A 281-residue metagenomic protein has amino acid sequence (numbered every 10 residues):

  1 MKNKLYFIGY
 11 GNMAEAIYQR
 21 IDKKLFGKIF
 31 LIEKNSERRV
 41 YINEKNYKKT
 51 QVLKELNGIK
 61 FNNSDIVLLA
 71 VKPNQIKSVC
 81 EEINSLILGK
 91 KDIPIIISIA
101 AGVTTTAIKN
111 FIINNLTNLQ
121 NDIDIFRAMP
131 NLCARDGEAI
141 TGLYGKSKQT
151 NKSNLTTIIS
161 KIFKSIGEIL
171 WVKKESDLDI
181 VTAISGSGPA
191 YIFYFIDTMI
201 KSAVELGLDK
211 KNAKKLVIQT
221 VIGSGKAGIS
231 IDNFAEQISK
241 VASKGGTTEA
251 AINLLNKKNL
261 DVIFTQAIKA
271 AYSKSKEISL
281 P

Functional and structural regions predicted by a protein language model:
M1-N62, E138, V204-E205: NAD(P)+-binding Rossmann beta1-loop-alpha1 motif at the extreme N-terminus of oxidoreductases
K2, I218, I222-P281: NAD(P)-dependent Rossmann-like dehydrogenase/reductase catalytic/cofactor-binding core
I17, V40-Y41, N46, L56-L143: Rossmann-like NAD(P)(H) cofactor-binding subdomain of soluble oxidoreductases
N35, A101-V103, P130-A134, T220-V221 (+1 more regions): Glycine-rich beta-alpha junction loops
R39, I76, D209-L216, Q237 (+1 more regions): Small-residue helix-packing motif on alpha-helices
A107-D124, I140-I180, Y191-S230, K274: Internal alpha-helical scaffold of NAD(P)-dependent oxidoreductase catalytic cores
F126, L178-A183, F234-S239: Short pre-catalytic strand/loop immediately N-terminal to key active-site residues, enriched for Gly-Thr
